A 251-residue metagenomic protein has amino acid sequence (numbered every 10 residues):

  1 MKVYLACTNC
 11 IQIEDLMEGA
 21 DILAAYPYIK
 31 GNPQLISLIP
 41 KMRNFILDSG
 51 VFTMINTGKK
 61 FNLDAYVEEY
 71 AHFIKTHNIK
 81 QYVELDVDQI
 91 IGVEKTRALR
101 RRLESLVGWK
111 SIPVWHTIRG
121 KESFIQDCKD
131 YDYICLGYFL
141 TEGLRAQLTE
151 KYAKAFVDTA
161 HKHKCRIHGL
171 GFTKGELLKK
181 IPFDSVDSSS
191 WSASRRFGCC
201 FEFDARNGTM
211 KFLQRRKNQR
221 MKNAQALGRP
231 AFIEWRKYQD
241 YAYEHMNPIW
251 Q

Functional and structural regions predicted by a protein language model:
M1, S194-Q251: C-terminal accessory extensions appended to soluble enzyme cores
M1-E104, W235-Q251: Non-catalytic, usually N-terminal nucleic-acid engagement modules in DNA/RNA processing proteins
E18-I22, K41-R43, I79, S105-K110 (+3 more regions): Glycine-enriched alpha-helix->loop->beta-strand junction motifs that scaffold or abut catalytic
Y28, Y138-L140, T173-G208, I249-W250: Glycine-rich phosphate-binding active-site loops on the catalytic face of alpha/beta enzymes
Y28-P40, D88-R102, R119-S123, T141-D158 (+1 more regions): Active-site-adjacent beta->alpha loops and helix N-cap segments on the catalytic face of soluble alpha/beta enzymes
N44-S49, R101-K110, T149-H168, F172-K174: Alpha-helix-loop-beta-strand connector modules within alpha/beta enzyme cores
D48, P113, I181: Conserved, mostly hydrophobic/aromatic
F61-N62, R119-D127, T173-V186: Catalytic cores of alpha/beta
